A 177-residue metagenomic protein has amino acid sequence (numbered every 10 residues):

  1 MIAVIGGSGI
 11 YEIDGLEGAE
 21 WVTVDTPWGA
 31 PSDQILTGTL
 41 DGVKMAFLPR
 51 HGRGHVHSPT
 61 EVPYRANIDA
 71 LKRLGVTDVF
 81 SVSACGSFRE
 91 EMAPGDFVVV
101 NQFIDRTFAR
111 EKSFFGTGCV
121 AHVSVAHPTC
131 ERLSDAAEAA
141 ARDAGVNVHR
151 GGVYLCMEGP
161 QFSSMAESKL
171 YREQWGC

Functional and structural regions predicted by a protein language model:
M1-V125: Metabolite-binding pocket within alpha/beta catalytic cores that recognizes anionic/polar moieties
P128-R172: Active-site rim beta-loop-alpha module in soluble metabolic enzymes
E173-C177: Short, intrinsically disordered, charge-balanced linker/junction segments flanking boundaries in proteins
